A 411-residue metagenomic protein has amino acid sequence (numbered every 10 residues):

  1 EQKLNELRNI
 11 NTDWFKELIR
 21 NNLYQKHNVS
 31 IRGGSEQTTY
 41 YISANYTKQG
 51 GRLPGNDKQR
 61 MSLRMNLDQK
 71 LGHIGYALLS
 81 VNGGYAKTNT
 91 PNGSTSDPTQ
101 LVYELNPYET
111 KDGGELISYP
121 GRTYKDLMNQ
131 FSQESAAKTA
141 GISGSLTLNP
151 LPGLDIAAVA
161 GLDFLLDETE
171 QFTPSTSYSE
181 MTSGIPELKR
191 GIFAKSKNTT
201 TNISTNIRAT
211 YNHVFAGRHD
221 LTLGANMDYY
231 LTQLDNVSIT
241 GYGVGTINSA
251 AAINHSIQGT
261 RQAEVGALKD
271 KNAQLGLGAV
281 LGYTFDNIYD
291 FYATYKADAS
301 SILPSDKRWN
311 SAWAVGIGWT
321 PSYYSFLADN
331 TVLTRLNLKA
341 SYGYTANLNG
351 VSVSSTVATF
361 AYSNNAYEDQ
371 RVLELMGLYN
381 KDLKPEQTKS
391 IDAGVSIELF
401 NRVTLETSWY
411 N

Functional and structural regions predicted by a protein language model:
E1-E6, I74-D97: N-terminal, post-signal-peptide soluble/periplasmic segments of Gram-negative outer-membrane pore/transport systems
E1-P54, G93-S94, D126-F131, T147-N149: Residues embedded in well-ordered regular secondary structure
Q2, N11, P98, E109-G114: Short terminal (N- or C-terminal) low-complexity/amphipathic segments
N5-R8, Y178-E180, A250-A251: Flexible hinge/switch segments at interdomain interfaces of large molecular machines
R20, P107-T110, S341, T388: Short capping/connector residues at structural and topological boundaries
R60, N66-G75, S80-Y85, P120-T173 (+1 more regions): Extracellular/periplasmic, surface-exposed regions of secreted and cell-surface proteins
M61, G72, P91, S96-D97 (+2 more regions): Charge-rich, acidic-biased intrinsically disordered regions
V102-Y119, Y178-E187: A subset of solvent-exposed loop/turn segments in beta-rich extracellular surface proteins, enriched in glycine
